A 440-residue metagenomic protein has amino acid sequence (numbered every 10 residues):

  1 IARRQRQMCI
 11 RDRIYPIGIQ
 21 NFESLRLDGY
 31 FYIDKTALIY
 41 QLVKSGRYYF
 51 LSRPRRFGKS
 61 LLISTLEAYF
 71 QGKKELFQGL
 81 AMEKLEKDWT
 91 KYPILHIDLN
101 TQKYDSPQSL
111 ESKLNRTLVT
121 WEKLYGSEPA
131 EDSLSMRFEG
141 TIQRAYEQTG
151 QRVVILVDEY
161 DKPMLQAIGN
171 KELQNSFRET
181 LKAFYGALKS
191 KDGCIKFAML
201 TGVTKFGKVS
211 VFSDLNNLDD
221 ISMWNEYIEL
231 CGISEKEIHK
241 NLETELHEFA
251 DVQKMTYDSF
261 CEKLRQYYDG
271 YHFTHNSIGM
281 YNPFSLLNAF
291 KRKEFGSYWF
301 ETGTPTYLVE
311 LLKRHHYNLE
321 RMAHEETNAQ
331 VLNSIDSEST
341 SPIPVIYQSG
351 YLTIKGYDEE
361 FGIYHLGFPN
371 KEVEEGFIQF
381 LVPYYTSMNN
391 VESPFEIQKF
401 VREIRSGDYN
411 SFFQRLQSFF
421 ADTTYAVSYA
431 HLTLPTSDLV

Functional and structural regions predicted by a protein language model:
I1-I10, H431-V440: Single conserved hydrophobic/aromatic residue that forms the stacking wall/gate of nucleotide- or nucleobase-binding
R11-Y429: Phosphate-binding site recognition
